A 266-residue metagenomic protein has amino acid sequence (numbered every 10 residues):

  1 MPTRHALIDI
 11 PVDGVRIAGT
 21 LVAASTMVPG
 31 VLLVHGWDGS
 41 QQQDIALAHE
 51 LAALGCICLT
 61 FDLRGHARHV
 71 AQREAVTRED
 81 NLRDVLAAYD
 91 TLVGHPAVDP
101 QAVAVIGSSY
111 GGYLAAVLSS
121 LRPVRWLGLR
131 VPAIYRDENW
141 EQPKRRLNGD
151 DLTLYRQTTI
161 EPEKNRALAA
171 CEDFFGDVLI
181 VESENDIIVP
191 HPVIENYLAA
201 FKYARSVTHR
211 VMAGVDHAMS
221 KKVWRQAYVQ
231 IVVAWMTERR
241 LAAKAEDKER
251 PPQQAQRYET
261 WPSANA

Functional and structural regions predicted by a protein language model:
M1-S25: N-terminal cap/lid segment of alpha/beta-hydrolase-fold proteins
W37-H49, L63, P192-V193: The serine-hydrolase catalytic nucleophile loop
Q43, V76-P96: Alpha/beta-hydrolase active-site loop
E50-V70: Conserved alpha/beta-hydrolase
V117-I160: Hydrolase active-site cap/lid region
F174-F175, I180-E182, D186: Short beta-strand/loop motif that positions the catalytic acidic residue of the alpha/beta-hydrolase fold
G176, P190-A200: Short alpha-helix in the alpha/beta-hydrolase fold that links the catalytic acid
N185-V189, A218: Acidic catalytic loop of the alpha/beta-hydrolase fold
